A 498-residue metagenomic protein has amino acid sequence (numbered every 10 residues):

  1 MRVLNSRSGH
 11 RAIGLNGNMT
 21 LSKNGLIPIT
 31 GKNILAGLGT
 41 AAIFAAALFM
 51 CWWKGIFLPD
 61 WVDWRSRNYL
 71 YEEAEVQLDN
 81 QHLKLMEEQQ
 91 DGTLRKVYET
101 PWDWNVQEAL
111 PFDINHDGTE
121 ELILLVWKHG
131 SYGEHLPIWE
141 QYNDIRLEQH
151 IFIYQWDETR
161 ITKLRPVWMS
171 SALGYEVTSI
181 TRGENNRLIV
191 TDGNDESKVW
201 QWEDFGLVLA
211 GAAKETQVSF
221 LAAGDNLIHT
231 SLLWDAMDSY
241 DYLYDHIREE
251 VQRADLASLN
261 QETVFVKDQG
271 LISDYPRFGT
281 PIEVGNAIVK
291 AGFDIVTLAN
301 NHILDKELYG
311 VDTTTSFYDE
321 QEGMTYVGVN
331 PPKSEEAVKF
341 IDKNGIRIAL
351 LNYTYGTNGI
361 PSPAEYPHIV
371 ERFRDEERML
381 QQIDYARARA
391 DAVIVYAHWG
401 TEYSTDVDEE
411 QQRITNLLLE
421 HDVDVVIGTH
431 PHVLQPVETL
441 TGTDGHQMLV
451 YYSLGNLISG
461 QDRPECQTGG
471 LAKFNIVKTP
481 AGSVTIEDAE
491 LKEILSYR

Functional and structural regions predicted by a protein language model:
R2-A213: Beta-propeller-forming repeat regions
G211-R498: Acidic, metal/ion-coordinating pockets
